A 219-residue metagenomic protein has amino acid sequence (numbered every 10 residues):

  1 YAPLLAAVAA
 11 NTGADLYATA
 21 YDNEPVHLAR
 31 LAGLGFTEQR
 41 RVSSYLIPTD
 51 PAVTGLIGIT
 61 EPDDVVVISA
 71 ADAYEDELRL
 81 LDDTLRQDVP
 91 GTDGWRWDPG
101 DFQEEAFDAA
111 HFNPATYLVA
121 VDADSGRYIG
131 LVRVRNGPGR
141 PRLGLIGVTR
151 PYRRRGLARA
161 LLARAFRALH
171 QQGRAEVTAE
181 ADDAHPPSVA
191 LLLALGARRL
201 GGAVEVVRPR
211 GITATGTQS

Functional and structural regions predicted by a protein language model:
Y1-A10, V148, R154-Q171, P186-A194: Conserved acetyl-CoA-binding loop-helix of GNAT-fold acetyltransferases
Y1-T12, Y17, I129-P141, T149: Conserved donor-binding loop and adjoining core beta-sheet/short helix segment in diverse acyl/aminoacyl transferases
Y1-V65, V204-R208: Acyl-donor-binding surface of acyltransferase catalytic domains
L16-A20, L143, V177-A181: Conserved hydrophobic beta-strand within the GNAT/NAT acetyltransferase core sheet that lines the active-site cleft
Y21, T149, R153, D182: Residue-level recognition of the GNAT/N-acetyltransferase active site
V65-L80: A short beta-loop-alpha structural element at the N-terminal edge of CoA-dependent acyl/N-acetyltransferase catalytic
P90-V148: A conserved beta-strand-loop-helix scaffold within acyl/acetyltransferase catalytic domains
N136-G144, R153, Q172, G201: A conserved beta-turn-beta hairpin within the catalytic core of GNAT-like acetyltransferases that forms part
